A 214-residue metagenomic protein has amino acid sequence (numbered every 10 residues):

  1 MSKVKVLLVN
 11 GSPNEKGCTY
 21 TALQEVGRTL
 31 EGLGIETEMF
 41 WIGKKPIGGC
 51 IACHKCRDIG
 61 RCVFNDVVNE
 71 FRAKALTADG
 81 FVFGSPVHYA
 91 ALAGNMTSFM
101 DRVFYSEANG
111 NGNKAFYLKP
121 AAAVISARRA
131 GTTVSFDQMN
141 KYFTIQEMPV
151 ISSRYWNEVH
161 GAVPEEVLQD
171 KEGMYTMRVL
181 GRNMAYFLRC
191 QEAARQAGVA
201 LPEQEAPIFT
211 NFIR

Functional and structural regions predicted by a protein language model:
V4, V63-Y155: Helix-loop-strand module that forms the ligand-binding subsite of alpha/beta enzymes
V4-L33: N-terminal beta1-alpha1 ligand-phosphate binding loop
G32, P149-R214: Glycine-rich phosphate/pyrophosphate-binding loop and the adjoining helix
I35-K45: A short beta-strand-loop structural module common to alpha/beta enzyme folds
K45-A75, F209-R214: Cysteine-cluster motifs in flexible loop/terminal segments that predominantly coordinate metals
H54-D58, D101, Q169-D170: Short, hinge-like loop/turn segments at secondary-structure boundaries
